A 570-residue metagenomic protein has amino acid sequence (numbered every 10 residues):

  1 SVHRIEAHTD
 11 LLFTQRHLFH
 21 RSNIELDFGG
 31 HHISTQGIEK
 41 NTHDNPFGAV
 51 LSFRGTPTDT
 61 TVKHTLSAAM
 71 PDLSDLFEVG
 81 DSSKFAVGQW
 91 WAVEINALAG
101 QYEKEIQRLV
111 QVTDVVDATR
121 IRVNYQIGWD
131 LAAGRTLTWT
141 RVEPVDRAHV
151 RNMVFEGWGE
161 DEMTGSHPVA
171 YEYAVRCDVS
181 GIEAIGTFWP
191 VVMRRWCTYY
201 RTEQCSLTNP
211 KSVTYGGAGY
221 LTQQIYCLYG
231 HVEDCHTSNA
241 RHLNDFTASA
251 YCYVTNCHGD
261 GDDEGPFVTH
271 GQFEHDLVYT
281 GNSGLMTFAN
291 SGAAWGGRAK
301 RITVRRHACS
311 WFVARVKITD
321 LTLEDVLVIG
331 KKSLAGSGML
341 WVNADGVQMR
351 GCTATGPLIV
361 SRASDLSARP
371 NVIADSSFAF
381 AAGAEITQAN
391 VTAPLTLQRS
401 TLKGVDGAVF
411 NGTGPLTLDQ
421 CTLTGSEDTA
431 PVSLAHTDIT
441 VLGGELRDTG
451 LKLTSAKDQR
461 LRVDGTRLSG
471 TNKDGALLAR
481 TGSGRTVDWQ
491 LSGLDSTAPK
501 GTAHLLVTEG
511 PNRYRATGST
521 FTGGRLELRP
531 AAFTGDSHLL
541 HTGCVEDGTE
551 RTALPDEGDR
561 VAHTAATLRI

Functional and structural regions predicted by a protein language model:
V2, T9, I24, A86-Q89 (+2 more regions): Surface-exposed loop/turn positions
V2-P46, I95-R108, Y125-R135, V154-F155 (+1 more regions): N-terminal extracellular ligand-recognition/capping segment immediately after the signal peptide
H8-D10, A92-L98, N124-W129, N152-W158 (+4 more regions): Generic short beta-strand segments
I33-V116, R122-N124, D130: Autoprocessing Asn-cyclization modules and mimics
G37-V62, V123, G128-L131, R151-H167 (+4 more regions): Acidic/polar low-complexity surface segments
E39, G157, G181, G186 (+3 more regions): Extracellular beta-rich repeat passengers
A69-L73, Q89-V116, R151-G261, G271: Right-handed parallel beta-helix
A118-W139, A174: Short solvent-exposed strand/turn elements
